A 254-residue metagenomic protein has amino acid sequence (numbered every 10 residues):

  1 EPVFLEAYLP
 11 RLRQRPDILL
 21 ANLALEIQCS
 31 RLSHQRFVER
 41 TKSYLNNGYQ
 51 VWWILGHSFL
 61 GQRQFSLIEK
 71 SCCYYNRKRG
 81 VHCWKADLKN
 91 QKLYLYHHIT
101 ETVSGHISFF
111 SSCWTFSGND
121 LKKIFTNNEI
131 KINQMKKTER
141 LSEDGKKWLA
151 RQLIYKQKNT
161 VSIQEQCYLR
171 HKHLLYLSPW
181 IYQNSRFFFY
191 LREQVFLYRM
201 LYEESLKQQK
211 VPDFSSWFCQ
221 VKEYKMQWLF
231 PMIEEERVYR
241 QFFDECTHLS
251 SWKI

Functional and structural regions predicted by a protein language model:
P2-A24: Active-site metal-binding core of divalent-cation-utilizing nuclease and nuclease-like domains
P10, S30-L32, H57-L60: Short acidic/polar capping segments at secondary-structure boundaries
P16-S33, Y44: Conserved catalytic cores of phosphodiester-cleaving nucleases, focusing on short active-site segments
L32-W52: Basic, amphipathic alpha-helical patches used to engage nucleic acids or provide basic targeting signals, exemplified
N47-V81, L88: Nucleic-acid nuclease catalytic cores
C73-I254: Non-catalytic C-terminal interaction segments of nucleic acid-processing enzymes
